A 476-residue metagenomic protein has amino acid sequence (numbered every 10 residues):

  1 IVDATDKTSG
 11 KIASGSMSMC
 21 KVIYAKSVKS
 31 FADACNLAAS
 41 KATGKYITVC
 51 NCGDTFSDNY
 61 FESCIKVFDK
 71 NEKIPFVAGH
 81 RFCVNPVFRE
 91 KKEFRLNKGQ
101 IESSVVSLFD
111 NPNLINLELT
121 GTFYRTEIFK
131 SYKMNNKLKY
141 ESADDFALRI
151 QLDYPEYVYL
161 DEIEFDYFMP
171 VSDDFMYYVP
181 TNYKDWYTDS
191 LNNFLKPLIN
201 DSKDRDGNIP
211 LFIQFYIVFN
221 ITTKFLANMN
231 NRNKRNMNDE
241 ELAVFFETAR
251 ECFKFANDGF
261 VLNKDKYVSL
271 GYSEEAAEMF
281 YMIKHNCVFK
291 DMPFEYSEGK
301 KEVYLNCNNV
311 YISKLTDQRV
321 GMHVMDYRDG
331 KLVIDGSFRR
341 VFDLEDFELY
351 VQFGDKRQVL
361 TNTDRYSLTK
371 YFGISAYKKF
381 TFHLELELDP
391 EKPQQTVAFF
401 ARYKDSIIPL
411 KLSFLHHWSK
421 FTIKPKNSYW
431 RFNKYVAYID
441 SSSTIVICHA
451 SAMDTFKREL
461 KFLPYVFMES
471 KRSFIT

Functional and structural regions predicted by a protein language model:
I1-A25: Acidic donor-binding segment of Leloir-type glycosyltransferases
D6, G53-T55: Acidic metal-phosphate-binding loop of nucleotide-sugar-dependent transferases
K26-A42: Glycine-rich, basic loop-to-helix element that forms the pyrophosphate-binding segment of sugar-nucleotide handling
I47: Short aromatic/hydrophobic "clamp" motif used to bind/position activated sugar donors
T55, N59-F94: Conserved donor NDP-sugar-binding/catalytic core segment of glycosyltransferases
V105-N193, N200-L211, I217: Conserved nucleotide-sugar donor-binding catalytic segment
M169-S269: Contiguous mid-protein beta-loop-alpha structural module that forms a pocket-lining wall or clamp of enzyme active
N228-N236, V244-T476: Basic, ligand-binding patches in group-transfer machinery, especially extracytoplasmic/periplasmic segments
